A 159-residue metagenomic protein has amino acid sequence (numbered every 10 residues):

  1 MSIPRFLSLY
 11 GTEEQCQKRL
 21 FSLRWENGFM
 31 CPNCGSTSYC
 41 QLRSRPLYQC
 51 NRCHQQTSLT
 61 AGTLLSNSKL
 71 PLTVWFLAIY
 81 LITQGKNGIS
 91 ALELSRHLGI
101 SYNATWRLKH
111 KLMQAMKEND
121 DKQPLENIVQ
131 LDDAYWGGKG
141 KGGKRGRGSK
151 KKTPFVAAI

Functional and structural regions predicted by a protein language model:
M1-I159: Residue-level recognition of single "structural anchor" positions that define or cap local secondary structure
